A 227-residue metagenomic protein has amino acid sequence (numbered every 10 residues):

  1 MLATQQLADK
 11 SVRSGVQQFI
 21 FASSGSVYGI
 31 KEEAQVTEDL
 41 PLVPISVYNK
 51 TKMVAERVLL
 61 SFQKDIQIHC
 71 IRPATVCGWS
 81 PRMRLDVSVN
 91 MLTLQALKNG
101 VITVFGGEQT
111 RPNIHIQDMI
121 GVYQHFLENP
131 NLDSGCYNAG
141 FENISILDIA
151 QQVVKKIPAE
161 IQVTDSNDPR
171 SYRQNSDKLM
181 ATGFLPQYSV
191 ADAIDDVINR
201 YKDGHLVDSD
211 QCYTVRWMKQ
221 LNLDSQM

Functional and structural regions predicted by a protein language model:
Q5-V47: Conserved Rossmann-fold NAD(P)-dependent oxidoreductase catalytic core, especially the SDR/UDP-sugar
G15-F19, I66-Q67, V101, S134: Active-site loop of short-chain dehydrogenase/reductase
F21-S23, R72, C136-F141: Short beta-strand segments
S26, T75, N143: PG/GG-rich flexible active-site loop of Rossmann-like NAD(P)H-dependent oxidoreductases, especially the SDR superfamily
T51: Active-site helix of classical SDR
R57-R111, I116-H125, V153-V154: NAD(P)-dependent short-chain dehydrogenase/reductase
N99-G100, V104-M227: C-terminal substrate-binding subdomain of Rossmann-fold SDR/epimerase-dehydratase oxidoreductases
